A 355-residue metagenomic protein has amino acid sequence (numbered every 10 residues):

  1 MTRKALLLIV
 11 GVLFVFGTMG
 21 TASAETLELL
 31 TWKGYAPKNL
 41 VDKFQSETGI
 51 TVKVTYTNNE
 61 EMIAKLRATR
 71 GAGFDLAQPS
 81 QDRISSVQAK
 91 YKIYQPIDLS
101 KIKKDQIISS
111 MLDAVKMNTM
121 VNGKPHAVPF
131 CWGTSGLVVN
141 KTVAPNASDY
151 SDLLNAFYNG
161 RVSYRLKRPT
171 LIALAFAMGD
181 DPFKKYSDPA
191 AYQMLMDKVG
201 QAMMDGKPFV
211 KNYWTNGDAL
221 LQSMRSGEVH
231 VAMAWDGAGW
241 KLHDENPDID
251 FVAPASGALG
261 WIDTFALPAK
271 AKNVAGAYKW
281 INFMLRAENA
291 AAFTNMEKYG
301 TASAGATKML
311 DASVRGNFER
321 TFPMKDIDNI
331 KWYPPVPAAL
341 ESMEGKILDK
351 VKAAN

Functional and structural regions predicted by a protein language model:
T18-A24: Sec/Tat signal peptide C-region and signal peptidase I cleavage site
A24-V87: Early extracytoplasmic/lumenal segment of secretory-pathway proteins
G73-Q78, Y213, H230-W235, D250-F251: Paired acidic/hydrophobic, glycine-rich loop segments that form the ligand-binding mouth/hinge of periplasmic-binding
Q78-S223: Extracytoplasmic ligand-binding site segments that recognize negatively charged/polar headgroups
R83-S86, V231-D248: A ligand-binding cleft/hinge motif common to bilobed small-molecule-binding domains
M196-G206, E245-A269: Periplasmic-binding protein-like
D263, P268-D328: Mature extracytoplasmic/periplasmic domains
M324-N355: Conserved C-terminal helix/tail region of periplasmic/extracytoplasmic solute-binding proteins
